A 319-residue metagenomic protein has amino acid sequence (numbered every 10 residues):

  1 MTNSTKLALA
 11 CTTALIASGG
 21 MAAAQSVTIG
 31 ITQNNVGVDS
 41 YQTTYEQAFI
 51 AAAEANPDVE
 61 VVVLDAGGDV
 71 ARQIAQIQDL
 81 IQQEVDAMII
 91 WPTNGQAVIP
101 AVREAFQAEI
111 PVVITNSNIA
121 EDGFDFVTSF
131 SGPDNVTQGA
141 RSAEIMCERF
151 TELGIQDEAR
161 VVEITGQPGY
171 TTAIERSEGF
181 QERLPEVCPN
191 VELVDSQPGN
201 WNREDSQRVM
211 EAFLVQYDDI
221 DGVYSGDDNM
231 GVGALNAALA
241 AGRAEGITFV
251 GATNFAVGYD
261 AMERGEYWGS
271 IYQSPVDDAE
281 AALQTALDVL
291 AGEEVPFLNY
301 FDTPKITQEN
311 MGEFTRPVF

Functional and structural regions predicted by a protein language model:
M1-A24: Gram-negative bacterial Sec-dependent N-terminal signal peptides
S26-V27, I164-P168, T172, S274-F319: Hinge/cleft segment of the Venus flytrap/periplasmic-binding protein
T28-A52, N56, V62-Q76, V85 (+4 more regions): Extracytoplasmic "Venus flytrap"
S40-A55, Q138-I145, T171-N190, D205 (+4 more regions): Short, solvent-exposed amphipathic alpha-helices that sit in or adjacent to ligand/effector-binding or catalytic
A55-A66, V161-E163, E186-N200: Short beta-strand elements in bilobed, periplasmic/extracellular small-molecule ligand-binding domains
Q73, S131-E158, S206-Q207, N254-G258 (+1 more regions): Hydrophobic alpha-helical segments within soluble ligand-binding/sensing domains
Q78, A87-Q107, G179-F180, D195-D260: Hydrophobic alpha-helical
Q96, P100-T137, R160, F255-E263 (+3 more regions): Flexible loop/hinge segments that line or gate small-molecule binding clefts
